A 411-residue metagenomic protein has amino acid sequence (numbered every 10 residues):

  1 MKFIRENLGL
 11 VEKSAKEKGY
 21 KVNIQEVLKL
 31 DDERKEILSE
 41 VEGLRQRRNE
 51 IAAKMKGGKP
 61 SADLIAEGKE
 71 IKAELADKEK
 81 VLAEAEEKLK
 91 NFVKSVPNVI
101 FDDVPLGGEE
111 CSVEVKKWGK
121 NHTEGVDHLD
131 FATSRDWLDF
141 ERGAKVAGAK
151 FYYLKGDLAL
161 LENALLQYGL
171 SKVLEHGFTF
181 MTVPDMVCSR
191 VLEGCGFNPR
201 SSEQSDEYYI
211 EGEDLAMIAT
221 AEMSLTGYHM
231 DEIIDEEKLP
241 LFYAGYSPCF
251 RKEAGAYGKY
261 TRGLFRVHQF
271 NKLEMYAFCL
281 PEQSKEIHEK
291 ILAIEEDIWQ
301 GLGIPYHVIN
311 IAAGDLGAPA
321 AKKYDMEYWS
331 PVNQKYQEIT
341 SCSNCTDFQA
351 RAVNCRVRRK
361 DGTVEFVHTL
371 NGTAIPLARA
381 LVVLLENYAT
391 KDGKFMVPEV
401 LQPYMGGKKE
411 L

Functional and structural regions predicted by a protein language model:
M1-N121: N-terminal alpha-helical targeting/anchoring segments
K21, K117-L411: TRNA-recognition modules of translation machinery and tRNA-sensing kinases, especially anticodon-binding
